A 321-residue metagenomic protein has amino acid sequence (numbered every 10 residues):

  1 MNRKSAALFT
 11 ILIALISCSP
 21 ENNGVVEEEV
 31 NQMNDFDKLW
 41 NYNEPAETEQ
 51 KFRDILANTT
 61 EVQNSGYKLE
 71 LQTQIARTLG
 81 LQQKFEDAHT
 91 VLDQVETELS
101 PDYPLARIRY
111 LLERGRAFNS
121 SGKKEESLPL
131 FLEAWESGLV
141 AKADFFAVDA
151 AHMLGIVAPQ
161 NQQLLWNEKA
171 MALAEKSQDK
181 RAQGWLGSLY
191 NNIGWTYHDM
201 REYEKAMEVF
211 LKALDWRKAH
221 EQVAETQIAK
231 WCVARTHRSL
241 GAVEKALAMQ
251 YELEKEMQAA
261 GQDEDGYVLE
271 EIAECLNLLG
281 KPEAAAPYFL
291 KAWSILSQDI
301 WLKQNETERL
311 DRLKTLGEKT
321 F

Functional and structural regions predicted by a protein language model:
A14-S17: C-terminal motif of bacterial Sec signal peptides marking the signal peptidase cleavage site
P20-Q74: N-terminal leader/linker segments that initiate helical-solenoid repeat arrays
N34-N41, E70-Q83, A106-G122, F146-Q160 (+4 more regions): Tandem amphipathic alpha-helical repeat scaffolds
L56-A57, D93-S100, E133-L139, M171-D179 (+3 more regions): Amphipathic alpha-helical segments of tetratricopeptide repeats
G66, L105, A141, F145 (+4 more regions): Residue signature of alpha-solenoid helical repeat architecture, marking inter-repeat boundaries and helix-start
F289, I295-F321: Terminal, low-structured helical/coil segments at or just beyond the last alpha-helical repeat
